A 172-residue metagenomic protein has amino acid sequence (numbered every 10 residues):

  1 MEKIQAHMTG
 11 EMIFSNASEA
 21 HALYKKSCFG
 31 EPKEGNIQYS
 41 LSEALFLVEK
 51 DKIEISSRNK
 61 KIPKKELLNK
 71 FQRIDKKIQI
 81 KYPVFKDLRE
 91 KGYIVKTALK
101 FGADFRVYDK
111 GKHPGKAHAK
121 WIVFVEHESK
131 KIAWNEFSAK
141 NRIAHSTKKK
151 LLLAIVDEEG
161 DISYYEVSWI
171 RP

Functional and structural regions predicted by a protein language model:
M1-P172: Long Lys/Arg-rich low-complexity intrinsically disordered regions in nucleic-acid-associated proteins
